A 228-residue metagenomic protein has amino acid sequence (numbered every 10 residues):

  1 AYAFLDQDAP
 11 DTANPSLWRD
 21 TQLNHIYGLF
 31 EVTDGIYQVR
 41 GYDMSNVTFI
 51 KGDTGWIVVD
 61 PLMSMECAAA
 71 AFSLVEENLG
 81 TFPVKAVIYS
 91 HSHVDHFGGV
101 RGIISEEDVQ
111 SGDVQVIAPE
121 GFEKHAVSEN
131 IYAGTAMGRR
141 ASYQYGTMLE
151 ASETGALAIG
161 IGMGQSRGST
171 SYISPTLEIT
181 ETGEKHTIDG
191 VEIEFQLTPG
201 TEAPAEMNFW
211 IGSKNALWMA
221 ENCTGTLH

Functional and structural regions predicted by a protein language model:
A1-I26: N-terminal pre-domain segments of enzymes
Q22-F82, E206-I211, N215-N222: Conserved beta-strand hairpin/beta-sheet module of binuclear metal-dependent hydrolase folds, prominently
E31, I117, E123-P199: Metallo-beta-lactamase
I36, V114, I193: Short, conserved active-site loop motifs that form the nucleotide-linked donor/cofactor pocket
T54-G55, M65-I117: Active-site metal-binding motif and surrounding structural segment of the metallo-beta-lactamase
G55-W56, M63-E66, R167-T176, G183-T187 (+1 more regions): Metallo-beta-lactamase
E77-T81, I103-E106, H125-R140, T226: Structured segments of extracytoplasmic/periplasmic soluble domains in secreted or envelope-associated proteins
H93-D95, F122, C223: Catalytic metal-binding/acid-base residues of hydrolase active sites
